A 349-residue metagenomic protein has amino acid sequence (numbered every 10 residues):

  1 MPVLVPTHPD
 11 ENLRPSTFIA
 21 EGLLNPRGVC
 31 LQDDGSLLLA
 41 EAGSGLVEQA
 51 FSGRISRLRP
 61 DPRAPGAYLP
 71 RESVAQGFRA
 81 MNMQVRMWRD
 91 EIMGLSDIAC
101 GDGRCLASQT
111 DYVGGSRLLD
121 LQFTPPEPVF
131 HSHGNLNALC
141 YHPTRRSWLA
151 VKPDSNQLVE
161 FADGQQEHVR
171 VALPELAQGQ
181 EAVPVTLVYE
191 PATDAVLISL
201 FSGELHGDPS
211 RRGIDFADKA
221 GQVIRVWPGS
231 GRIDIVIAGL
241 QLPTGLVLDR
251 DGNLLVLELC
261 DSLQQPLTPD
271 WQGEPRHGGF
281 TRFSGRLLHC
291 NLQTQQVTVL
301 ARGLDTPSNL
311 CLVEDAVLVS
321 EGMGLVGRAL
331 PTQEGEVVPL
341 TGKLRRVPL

Functional and structural regions predicted by a protein language model:
M1-L349: Extracellular beta-propeller repeat domains
